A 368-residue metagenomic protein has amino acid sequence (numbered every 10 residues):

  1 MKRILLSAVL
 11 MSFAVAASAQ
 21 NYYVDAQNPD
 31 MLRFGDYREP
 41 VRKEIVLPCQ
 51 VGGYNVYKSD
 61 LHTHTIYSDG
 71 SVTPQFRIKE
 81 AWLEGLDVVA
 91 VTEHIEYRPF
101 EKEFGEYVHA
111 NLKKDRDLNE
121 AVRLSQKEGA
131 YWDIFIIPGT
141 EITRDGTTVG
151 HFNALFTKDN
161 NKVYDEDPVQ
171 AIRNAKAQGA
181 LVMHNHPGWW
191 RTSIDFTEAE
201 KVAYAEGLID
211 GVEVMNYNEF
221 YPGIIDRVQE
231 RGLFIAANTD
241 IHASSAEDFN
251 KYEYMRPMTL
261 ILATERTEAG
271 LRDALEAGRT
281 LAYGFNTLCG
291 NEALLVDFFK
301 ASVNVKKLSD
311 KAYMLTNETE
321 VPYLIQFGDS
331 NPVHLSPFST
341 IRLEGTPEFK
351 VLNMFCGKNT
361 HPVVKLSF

Functional and structural regions predicted by a protein language model:
I4-F13: Sec-dependent N-terminal signal peptides
S12-F13, V72, E103, N250: Alpha-helical transmembrane segments and their juxtamembrane interfaces
V15-A19: Sec/Tat signal peptide C-region and signal peptidase I cleavage site
Q20-S59, I78, V149-T157, T192-F368: Charged catalytic cores and adjacent phosphate/nucleic-acid-binding surfaces used for phosphate/nucleic-acid chemistry
Y23, L32-L181, N185, G207 (+2 more regions): A metal-dependent hydrolase metal-coordination microenvironment
T140-R144, G188-R191, I241-H242: Short glycine-enriched loops at secondary-structure junctions
L181, P187, F196-E198: His/acidic metal-ligating clusters that form di-metal
